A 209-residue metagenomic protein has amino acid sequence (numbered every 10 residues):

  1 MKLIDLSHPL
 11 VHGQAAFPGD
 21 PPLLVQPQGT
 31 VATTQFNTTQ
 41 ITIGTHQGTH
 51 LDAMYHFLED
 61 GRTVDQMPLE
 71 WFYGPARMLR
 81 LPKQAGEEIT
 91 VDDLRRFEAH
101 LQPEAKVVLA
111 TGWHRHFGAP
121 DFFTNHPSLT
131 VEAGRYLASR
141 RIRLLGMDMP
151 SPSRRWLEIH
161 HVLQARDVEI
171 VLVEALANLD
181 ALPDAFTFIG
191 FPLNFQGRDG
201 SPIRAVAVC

Functional and structural regions predicted by a protein language model:
M1-C209: Active-/binding-site microenvironments in catalytic and ligand-binding cores
